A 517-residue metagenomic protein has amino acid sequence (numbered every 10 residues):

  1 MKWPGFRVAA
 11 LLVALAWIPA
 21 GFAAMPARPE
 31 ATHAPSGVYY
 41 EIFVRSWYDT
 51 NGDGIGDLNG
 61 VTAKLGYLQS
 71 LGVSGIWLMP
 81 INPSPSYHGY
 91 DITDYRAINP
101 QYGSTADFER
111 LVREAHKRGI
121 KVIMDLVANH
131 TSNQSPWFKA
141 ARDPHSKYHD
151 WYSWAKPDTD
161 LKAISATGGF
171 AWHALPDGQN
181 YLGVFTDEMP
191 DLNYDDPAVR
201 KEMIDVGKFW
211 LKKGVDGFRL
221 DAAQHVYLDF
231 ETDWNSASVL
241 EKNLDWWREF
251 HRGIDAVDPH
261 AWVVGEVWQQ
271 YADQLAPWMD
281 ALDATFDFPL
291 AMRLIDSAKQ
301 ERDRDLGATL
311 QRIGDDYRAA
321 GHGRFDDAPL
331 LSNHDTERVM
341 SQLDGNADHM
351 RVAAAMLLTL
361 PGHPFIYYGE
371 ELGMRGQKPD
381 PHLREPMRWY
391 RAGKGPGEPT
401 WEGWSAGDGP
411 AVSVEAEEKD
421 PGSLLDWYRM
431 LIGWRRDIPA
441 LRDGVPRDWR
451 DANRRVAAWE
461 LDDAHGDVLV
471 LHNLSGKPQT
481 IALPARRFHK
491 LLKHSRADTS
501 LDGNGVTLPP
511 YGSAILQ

Functional and structural regions predicted by a protein language model:
M1-A10: Bacterial N-terminal signal peptides that target proteins for export
A9-A20: Bacterial N-terminal signal peptides
A24-I204, K208, K212, H225-L275: Acidic/aromatic-lined carbohydrate-recognition and catalytic surfaces of CAZymes acting on diverse glycans
A34-P35, I254-V257, Q269, M279 (+7 more regions): Loop/helix patches that line or flank the sugar-binding groove of alpha-linked glycan CAZymes
Y39-E41, G75-M79, I123-M124, R219 (+5 more regions): Structural recognition of the beta-strand scaffold that forms the well-ordered cores of secreted hydrolase catalytic
V73, V215, A223, G362-H363: A structural motif
P478-R496: Beta-strand-rich binding/interaction modules
D502-Q517: C-terminal beta-strand-rich structural cap/linker in extracellular carbohydrate-active enzymes
